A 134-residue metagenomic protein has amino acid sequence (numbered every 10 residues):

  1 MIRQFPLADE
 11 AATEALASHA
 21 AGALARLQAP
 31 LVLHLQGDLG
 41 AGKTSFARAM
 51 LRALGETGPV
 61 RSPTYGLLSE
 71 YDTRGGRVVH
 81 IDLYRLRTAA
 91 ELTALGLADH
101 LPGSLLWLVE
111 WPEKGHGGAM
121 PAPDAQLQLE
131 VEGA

Functional and structural regions predicted by a protein language model:
M1-A20: N-terminal pre-Walker A segment at the start of P-loop NTPase domains
R3-Q4, R52, R87-A134: Short phosphate-coordinating micro-motif centered on Lys-Gly-acidic
A23-P30: Phosphate-binding P-loop
L33-L35: Hydrophobic anchor at the beta1->P-loop junction of P-loop NTPases
L39: The conserved Walker
K43: Conserved lysine of the Walker
E56-Y71: Short beta-strand-centered segment that lines the nucleotide-binding/catalytic pocket of NTP-utilizing
